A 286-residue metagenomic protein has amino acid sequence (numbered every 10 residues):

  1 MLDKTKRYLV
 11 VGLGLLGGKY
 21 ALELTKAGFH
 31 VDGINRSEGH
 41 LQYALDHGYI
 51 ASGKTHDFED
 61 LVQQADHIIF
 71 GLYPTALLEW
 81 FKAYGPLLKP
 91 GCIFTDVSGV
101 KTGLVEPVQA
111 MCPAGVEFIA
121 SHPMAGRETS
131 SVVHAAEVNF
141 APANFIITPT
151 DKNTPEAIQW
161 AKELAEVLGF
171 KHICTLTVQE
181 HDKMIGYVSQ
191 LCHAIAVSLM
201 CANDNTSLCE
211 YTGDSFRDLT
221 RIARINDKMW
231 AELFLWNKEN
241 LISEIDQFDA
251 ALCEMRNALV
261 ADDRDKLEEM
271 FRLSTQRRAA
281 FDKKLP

Functional and structural regions predicted by a protein language model:
M1-Q63, H67: NAD(P)+-binding Rossmann beta1-loop-alpha1 motif at the extreme N-terminus of oxidoreductases
K4-R7, G91, P142: Phosphate-coordination loops involved in phosphoryl transfer and adenosine-cofactor binding
R7, H30-D32, E117, N144 (+1 more regions): Residues at the starts of beta-strands that form the adenosine-phosphate
G39-H40, A76, K101-L104: Conserved short alpha-helix immediately C-terminal to the canonical SAM/SAH-binding motif I of Rossmann-like
F58-L88, C92-T95: Rossmann-like NAD(P)-binding element
W80-H134: Rossmann-like NAD(P)(H) cofactor-binding subdomain of soluble oxidoreductases
E137-I222: Internal alpha-helical scaffold of NAD(P)-dependent oxidoreductase catalytic cores
S207-R277: Interdomain hinge/lid region at the active-site interface of Rossmann-like NAD(P)-dependent oxidoreductases
